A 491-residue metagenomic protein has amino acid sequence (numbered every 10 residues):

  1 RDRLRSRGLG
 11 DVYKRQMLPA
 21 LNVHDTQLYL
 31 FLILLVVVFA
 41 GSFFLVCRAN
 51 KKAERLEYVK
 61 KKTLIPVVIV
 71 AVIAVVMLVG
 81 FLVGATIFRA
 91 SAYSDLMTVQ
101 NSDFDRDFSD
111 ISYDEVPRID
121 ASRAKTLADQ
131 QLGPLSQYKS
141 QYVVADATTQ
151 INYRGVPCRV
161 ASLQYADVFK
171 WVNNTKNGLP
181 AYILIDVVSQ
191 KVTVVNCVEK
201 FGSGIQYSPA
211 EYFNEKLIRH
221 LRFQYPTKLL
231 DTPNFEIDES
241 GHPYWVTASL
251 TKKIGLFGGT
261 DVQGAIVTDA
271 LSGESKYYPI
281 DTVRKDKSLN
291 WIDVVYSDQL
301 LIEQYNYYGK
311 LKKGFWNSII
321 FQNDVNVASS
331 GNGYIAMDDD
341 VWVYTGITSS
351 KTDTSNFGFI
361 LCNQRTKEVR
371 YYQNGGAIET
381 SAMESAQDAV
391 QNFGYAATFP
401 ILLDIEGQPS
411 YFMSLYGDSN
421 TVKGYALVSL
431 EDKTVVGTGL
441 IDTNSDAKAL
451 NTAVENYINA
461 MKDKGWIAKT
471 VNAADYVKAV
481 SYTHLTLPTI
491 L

Functional and structural regions predicted by a protein language model:
D2-Y13, H484-L491: Single conserved hydrophobic/aromatic residue that forms the stacking wall/gate of nucleotide- or nucleobase-binding
D11-A53: Membrane-embedded alpha-helical segments of integral membrane proteins
A53-T63: Membrane-interfacial, low-structure loops and terminal tails that flank and connect transmembrane helices in multi-pass
K62-T86: Internal/C-terminal transmembrane anchor helices
G84-S109: Alpha-helical transmembrane signal-anchor/signal-peptide segments
F104-R284, C362-Y371, L415, L427-D432 (+1 more regions): Soluble catalytic regions of membrane-associated enzymes that act on cell-envelope and secretory-pathway components
Y278-G314: Catalytic or ion-translocation cores adjacent to nucleophile or general acid/base/metal-coordination motifs in diverse
Y305-S481, L485: Accessory, solvent-exposed terminal regions and/or long lumenal/extracellular loops of proteins
